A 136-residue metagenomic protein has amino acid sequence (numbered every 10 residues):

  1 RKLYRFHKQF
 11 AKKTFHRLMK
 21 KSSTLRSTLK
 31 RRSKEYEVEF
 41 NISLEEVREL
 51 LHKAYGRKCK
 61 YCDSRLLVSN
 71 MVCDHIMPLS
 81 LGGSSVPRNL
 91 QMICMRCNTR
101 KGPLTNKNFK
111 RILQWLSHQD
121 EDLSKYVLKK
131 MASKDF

Functional and structural regions predicted by a protein language model:
R1, K60, M95: Cys/His/Pro-rich metal-binding microdomains
A11-K12, L44, R48, F109 (+1 more regions): Short amphipathic alpha-helical segments that mediate assembly, nucleic-acid/protein binding, or membrane association
F15-K58: Short, charged surface segments at domain edges that flank catalytic/cofactor-binding sites
K58-M92, K101: Histidine-centered nuclease catalytic patch
S80-Q91, T99-F136: Polybasic, low-complexity binding patches
